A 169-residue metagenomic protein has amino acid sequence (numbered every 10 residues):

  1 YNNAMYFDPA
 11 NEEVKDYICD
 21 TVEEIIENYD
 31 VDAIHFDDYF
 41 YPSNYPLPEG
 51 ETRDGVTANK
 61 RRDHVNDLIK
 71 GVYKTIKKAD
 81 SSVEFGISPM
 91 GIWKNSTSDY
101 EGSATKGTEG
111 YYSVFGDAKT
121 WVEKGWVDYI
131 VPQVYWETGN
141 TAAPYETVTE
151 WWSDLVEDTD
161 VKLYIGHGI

Functional and structural regions predicted by a protein language model:
Y1, N11, E24, N28-R62: Active-site-proximal loop/short-helix segments that contain or immediately flank catalytic acid/base residue(s)
Y1-E24, N28, Y112-G116: Active-site-adjacent "subsite" loops/lids of carbohydrate-active enzymes
N2-D16, D54-V65, Q133-G139, G168-I169: The substrate-binding groove and active-site-proximal loops of carbohydrate-active enzymes, especially glycoside
V22, H35-Y39, N59-V114, D160-I169: Aromatic-lined carbohydrate-recognition surfaces of secreted/lumenal glycan-active proteins
V22-I26, N66-K74, A118-K119, Y145-S153: Generic structural signal for well-ordered alpha-helices, preferentially at hydrophobic/aromatic core positions
D32, D37-D38, P48, E109-A142: Aromatic- and acid-rich polysaccharide-binding/catalytic face of secreted or lumenal carbohydrate-active enzymes
S43-P46, N95-T97, T138-Y145: Extracytoplasmic/secreted cell-surface and envelope-processing proteins
K124, T138-I169: Surface-exposed substrate-engagement region within the catalytic domains of secreted or surface-exposed extracellular
